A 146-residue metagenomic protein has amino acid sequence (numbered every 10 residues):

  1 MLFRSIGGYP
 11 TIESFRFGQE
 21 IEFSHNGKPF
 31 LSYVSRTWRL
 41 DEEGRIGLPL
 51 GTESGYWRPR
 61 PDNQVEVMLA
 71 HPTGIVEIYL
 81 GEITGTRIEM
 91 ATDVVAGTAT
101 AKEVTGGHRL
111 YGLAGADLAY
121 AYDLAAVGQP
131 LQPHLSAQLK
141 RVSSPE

Functional and structural regions predicted by a protein language model:
M1-L2: Short, small-residue-biased leader/transition segments that mark boundaries at the very start of proteins
S5-E13, D41-R45, A125-G128: Flexible, membrane-facing loop/turn or short amphipathic-helix motifs that contact lipid bilayers or gate lipid-binding
E13-L40: N-terminal glycine/threonine-rich, aromatic-flanked beta-hairpin/loop signature
G18-S24, E53-R58, I78-E82, G106-G112 (+2 more regions): Hydrophobic/aromatic beta-strand elements that line small-molecule binding cavities or substrate pockets in beta-rich
V34-T37, V67-A70, M90-V94, Y122-L124: Short beta-strand segments that buttress and anchor functional surface loops
L40-G81: Helix-adjacent hinge/juxtasegments
P72-E77, I83-H108: Acidic, glycine-rich flexible loop segments
T98-E146: Mixed-charge, glycine-accented linear interaction segment located at domain edges/termini
